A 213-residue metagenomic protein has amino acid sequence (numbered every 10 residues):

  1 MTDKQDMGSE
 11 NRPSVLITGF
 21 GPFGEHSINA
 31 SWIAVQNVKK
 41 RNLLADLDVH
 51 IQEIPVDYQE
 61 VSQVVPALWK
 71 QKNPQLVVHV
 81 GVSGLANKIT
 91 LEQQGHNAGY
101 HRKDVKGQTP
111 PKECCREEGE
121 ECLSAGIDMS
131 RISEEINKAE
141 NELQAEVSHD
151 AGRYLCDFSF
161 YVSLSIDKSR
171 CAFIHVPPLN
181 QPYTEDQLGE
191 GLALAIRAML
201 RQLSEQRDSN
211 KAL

Functional and structural regions predicted by a protein language model:
M1-R153, L164-K168, D186-L213: N-terminal catalytic or cofactor-binding beta/alpha core of small enzyme domains
D157-S163: A short, acidic, amphipathic alpha-helical segment used as a generic capping/interface helix at domain edges
H175-N180: An accessory alpha-helical subdomain
Y183: Short terminal or interdomain "cap/linker" segment that borders an active site or interface and mediates
